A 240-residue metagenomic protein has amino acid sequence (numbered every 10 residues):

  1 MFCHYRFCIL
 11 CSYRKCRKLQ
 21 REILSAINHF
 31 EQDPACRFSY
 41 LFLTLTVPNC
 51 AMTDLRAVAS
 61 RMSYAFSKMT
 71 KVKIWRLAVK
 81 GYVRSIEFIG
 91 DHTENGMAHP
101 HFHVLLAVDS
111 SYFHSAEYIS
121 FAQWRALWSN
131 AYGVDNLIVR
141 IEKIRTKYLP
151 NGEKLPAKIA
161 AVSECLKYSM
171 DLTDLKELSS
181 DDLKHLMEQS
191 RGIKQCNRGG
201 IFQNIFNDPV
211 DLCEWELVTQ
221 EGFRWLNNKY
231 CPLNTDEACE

Functional and structural regions predicted by a protein language model:
M1-A98, V108-E240: Right-hand nucleic-acid polymerase module
V104: Cys/His-coordinated zinc-finger cores
